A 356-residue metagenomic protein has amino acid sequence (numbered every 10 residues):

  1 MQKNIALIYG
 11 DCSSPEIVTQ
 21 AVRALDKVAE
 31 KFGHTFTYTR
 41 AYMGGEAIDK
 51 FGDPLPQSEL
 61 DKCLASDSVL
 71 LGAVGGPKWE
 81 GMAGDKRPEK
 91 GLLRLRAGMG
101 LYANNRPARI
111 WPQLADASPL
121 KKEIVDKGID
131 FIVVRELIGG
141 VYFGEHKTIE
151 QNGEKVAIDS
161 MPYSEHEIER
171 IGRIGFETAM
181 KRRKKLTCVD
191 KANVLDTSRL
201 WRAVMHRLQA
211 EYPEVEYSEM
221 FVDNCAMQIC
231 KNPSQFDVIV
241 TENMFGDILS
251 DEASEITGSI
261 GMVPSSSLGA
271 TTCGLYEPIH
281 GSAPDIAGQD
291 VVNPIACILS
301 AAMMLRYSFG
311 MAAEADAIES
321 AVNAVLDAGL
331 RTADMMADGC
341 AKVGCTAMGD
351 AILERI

Functional and structural regions predicted by a protein language model:
M1-I5: Extreme N-terminal starter segment of soluble prokaryotic enzymes
A6-R23, K27-A29, Q151-D223, Q235: Glycine-rich phosphate/diphosphate-binding loop of Rossmann-like nucleotide-binding domains
D11-S14, D67, V134, G175 (+4 more regions): Buried hydrophobic positions in well-ordered alpha/beta secondary-structure cores of metabolic enzymes
D26, E30-H34, A65-S68, A97-N104 (+9 more regions): Generic secondary-structure signature for well-ordered alpha-helical cores
G33-Q57, M227-I229: N-terminal beta-loop-helix "entrance" segment that forms/cooperates in small-molecule cofactor or anionic ligand
G45-I48, C230-L330: Glycine-rich phosphate/nucleotide-binding loop
D49-I158, M244-G246: N-terminal glycine-rich phosphate/adenylate-binding segment common to multiple enzyme folds
I138-G139, F143-R182, L186-T187, A192-V194 (+2 more regions): Glycine-rich phosphate/pyrophosphate-binding loop and the adjoining helix
